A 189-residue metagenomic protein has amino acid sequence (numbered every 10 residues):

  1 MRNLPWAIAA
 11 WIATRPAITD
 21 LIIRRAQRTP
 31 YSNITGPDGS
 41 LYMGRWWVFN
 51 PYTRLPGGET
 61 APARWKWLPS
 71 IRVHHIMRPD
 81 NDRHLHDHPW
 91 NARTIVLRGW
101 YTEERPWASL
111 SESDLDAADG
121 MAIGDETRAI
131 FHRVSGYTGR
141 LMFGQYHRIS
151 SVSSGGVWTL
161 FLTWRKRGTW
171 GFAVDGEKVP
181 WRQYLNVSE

Functional and structural regions predicted by a protein language model:
M1-W67: A short, N-terminal "cap"/entry segment at the start of jelly-roll beta-barrel domains of the cupin/DSBH fold
L68-H74, L97: Active-site-proximal segments of catalytic enzyme domains that coordinate small-molecule cofactors or metal ions
R72, H86, N91, F131-R133 (+2 more regions): A generic "structured core" feature
R72-D87, R105, F143: Conserved short histidine dyad/triad with adjacent acidic residue
H88-E103: Short, conserved beta-strand element in jelly-roll/cupin
R105-R148: Short acidic-glycine-tyrosine-enriched beta hairpin
T138-R140, R148, S154-G171: A short hydrophobic beta-strand segment most commonly corresponding to one strand of the jelly-roll/cupin
T169-E189: Active-site or metal-binding loop neighborhoods of secreted/extracellular toxin and effector enzymes
